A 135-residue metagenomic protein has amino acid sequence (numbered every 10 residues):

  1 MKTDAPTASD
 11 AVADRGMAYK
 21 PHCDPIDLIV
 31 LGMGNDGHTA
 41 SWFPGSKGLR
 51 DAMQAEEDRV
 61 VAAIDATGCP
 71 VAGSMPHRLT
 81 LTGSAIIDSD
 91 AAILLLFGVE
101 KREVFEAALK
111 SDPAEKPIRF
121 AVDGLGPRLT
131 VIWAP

Functional and structural regions predicted by a protein language model:
M1-P135: Conserved phosphate- and dinucleotide-binding cores of soluble alpha/beta proteins, encompassing both enzyme active
